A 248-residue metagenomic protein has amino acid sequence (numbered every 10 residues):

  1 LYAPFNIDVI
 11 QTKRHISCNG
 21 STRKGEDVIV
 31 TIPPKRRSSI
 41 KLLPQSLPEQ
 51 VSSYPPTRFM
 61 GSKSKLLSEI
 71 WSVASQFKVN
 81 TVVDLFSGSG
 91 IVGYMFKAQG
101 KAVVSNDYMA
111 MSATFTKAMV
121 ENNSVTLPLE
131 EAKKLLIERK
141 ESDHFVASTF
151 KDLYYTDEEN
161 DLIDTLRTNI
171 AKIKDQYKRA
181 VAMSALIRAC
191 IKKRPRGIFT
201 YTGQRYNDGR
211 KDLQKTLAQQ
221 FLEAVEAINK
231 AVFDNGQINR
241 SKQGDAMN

Functional and structural regions predicted by a protein language model:
L1, L85-F86, N106-D107, K242-D245: Short His-Asn-centered micro-motif
Y2-S39: Class I S-adenosyl-L-methionine
F5, I10, R139-S148, I198: Conserved active-site and SAM-binding loop architecture of S-adenosyl-L-methionine-dependent nucleic-acid
D8-I10, V104, R240-K242: General small-molecule cofactor/ligand-binding pocket signal
N19-G20, R36-V83, I91-A98, N122: S-adenosyl-L-methionine
I29-K41, T126-L135: A polyampholytic, Gly/Pro-enriched intrinsically disordered region
L43, L47, Y154-N248: SAM-dependent nucleic-acid methyltransferase catalytic core
N80-D152, D161-A171, A180, I187 (+1 more regions): SAM cofactor-binding core of SAM-dependent methyltransferases, primarily the Rossmann-like beta-alpha-beta module
